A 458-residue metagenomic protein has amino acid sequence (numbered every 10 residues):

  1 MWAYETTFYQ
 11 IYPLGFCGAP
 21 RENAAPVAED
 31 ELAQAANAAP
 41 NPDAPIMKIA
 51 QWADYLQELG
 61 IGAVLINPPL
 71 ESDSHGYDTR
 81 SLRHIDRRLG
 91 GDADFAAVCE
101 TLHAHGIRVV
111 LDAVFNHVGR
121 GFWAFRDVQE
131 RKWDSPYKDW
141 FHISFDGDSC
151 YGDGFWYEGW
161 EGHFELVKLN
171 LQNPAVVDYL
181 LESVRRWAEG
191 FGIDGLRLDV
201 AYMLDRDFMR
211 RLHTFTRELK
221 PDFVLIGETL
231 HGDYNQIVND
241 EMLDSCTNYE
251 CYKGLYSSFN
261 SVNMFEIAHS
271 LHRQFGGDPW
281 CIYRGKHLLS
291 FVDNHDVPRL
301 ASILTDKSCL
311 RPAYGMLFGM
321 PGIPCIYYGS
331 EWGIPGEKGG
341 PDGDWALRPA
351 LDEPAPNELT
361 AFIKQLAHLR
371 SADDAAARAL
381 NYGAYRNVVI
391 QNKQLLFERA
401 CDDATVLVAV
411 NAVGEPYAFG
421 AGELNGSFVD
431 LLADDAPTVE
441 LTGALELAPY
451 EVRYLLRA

Functional and structural regions predicted by a protein language model:
M1-L65, E71, A96, T101 (+4 more regions): Carbohydrate-interacting/catalytic domains
W2-T7, Y12-G62, P69-G190, L212-E218 (+1 more regions): Substrate-binding/active-site clefts of carbohydrate-active enzymes
T7-Q10, V64-I66, V109-L111, L196 (+3 more regions): Hydrophobic faces of well-ordered beta-strands that scaffold small-molecule active sites in alpha/beta enzyme cores
L14, P69, V114-N116, A201-M203 (+2 more regions): Active-site beta-loop-alpha junctions enriched in small/polar residues
G60-G62, H105-I107, G192-D194, K220-F223 (+3 more regions): Short, well-ordered coil/turn segments that N-cap beta-strands
H103-H105, Q129, E189, D199-I282 (+3 more regions): Active-site-proximal helices and loops of the catalytic beta/alpha 8
V110, G195-A201, L300-A301: Short catalytic-loop micro-motif centered on adjacent basic/acidic residues
Y283-T305: Active-site clefts of carbohydrate-active enzymes
